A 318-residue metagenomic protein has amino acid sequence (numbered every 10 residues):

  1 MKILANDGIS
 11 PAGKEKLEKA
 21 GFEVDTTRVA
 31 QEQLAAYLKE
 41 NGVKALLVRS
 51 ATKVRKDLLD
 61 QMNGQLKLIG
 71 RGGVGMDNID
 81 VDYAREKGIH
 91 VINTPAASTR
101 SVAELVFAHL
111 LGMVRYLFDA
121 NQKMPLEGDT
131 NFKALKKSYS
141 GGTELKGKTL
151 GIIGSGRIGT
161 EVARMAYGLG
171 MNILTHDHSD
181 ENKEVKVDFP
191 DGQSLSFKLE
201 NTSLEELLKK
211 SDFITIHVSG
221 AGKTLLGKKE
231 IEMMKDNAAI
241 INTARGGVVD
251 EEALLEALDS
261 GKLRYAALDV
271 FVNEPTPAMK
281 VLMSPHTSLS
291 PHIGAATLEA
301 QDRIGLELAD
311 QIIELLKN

Functional and structural regions predicted by a protein language model:
M1-I92, E206-K209, G227-M233: An N-terminal-biased, well-structured beta-alpha scaffold segment characteristic of Rossmann-like dinucleotide-binding
R28, D177-S179: N-terminal Rossmann-fold cofactor-binding loop
V54-D57, S179-K280: Rossmann-like adenosine-cofactor binding region
L66, K146-T149, K228, N237: Phosphate-coordination loops involved in phosphoryl transfer and adenosine-cofactor binding
P95-T149: Phosphate-binding beta-alpha-beta segment of Rossmann-like dinucleotide-binding domains, i.e., the NAD(P)
S155-G156: Glycine-rich Rossmann-fold phosphate-binding loop(s) that bind the pyrophosphate of adenine dinucleotide cofactors
G159-T160: N-terminal Rossmann-fold NAD(P) dinucleotide-binding loop
E274-A278, M283-L316: Adenosine-phosphate binding glycine-rich loop
